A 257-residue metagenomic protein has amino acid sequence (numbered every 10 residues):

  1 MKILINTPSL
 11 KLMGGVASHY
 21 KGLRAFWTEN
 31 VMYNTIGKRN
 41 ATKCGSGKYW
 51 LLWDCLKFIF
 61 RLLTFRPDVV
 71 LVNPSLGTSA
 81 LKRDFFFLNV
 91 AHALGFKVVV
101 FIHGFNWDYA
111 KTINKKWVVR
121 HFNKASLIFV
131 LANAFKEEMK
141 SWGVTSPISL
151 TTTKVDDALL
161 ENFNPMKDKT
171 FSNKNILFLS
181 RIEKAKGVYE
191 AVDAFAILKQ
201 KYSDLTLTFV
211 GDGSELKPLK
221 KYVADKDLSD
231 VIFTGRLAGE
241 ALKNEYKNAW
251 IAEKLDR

Functional and structural regions predicted by a protein language model:
M1-A41, G95: N-terminal subdomain of nucleotide-sugar transferases
L4, M166-K199, L207-T208, D212 (+1 more regions): Conserved donor-binding/catalytic core segment of Leloir-type glycosyltransferases
M13, T78, D157-L160, L179 (+3 more regions): A short, basic/aromatic alpha-helical/loop segment that forms part of the nucleotidyl-sugar donor-binding site
G37-R39, L179, T206-L219, G235-R236: Glycosyltransferase donor-sugar binding loop
D54, V69-L94, W107: An aromatic- and histidine-rich active-site surface loop
S75-S79, F96-I113, S126-L127: A short, histidine- and acid-enriched strand-loop-helix "catalytic/donor-clamping" loop that lines the nucleotide-sugar
N123-N162, F171, T234: Donor nucleotide-sugar binding/catalytic pocket of nucleotide-sugar-dependent glycosyltransferases
K220-L237, N248-I251: Nucleotide-activated donor-binding/catalytic signature segment of Leloir-type glycosyltransferases, i.e., the conserved
